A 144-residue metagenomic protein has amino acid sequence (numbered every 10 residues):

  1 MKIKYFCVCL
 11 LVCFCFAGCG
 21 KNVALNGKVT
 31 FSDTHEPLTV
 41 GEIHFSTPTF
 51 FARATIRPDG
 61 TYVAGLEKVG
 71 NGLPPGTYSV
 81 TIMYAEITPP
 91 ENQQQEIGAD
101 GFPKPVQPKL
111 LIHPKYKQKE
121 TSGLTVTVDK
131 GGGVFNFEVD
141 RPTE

Functional and structural regions predicted by a protein language model:
M1-G18: Sec-dependent bacterial lipoprotein signal peptides
C19-V128, G133-E144: Beta-strand-dominated extracellular/periplasmic modules and repeats in secreted or surface-exposed proteins
